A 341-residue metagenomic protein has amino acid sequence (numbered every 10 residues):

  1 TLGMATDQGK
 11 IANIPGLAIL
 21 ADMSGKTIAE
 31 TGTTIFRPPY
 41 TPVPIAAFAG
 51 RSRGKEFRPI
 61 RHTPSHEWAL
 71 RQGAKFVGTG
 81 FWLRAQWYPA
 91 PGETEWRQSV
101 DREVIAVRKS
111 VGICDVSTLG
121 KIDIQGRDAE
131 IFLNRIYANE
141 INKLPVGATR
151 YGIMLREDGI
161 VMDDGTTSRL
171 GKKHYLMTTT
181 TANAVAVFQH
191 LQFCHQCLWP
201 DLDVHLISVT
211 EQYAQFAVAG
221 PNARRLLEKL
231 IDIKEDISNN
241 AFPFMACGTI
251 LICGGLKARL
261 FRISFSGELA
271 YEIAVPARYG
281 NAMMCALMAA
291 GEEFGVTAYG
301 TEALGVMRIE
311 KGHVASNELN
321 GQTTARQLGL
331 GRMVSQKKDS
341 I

Functional and structural regions predicted by a protein language model:
T1-P15, I19-K26: C-terminal, active-site-flanking charged/polar segments
G3-A12, A46-G78, R84-E95, D101 (+1 more regions): Conserved, structured C-terminal
L17, K26, L119, M162 (+2 more regions): A generic signature of intrinsically disordered, low-complexity regions enriched in glycine/proline and charged/polar
A21-L155, I160: Acidic, proline/glycine-enriched N-terminal capping motif
R108, D164-G165, F261: Short beta-strand/turn micro-motifs at beta-sheet edges
D115, D164, E272: Acidic active-site catalytic centers that drive phospho-/nucleotidyl reactions and related ester hydrolyses
E140-K173, M177-C194: Well-ordered mid-protein domain cores that form the structural environment of catalytic cofactors
